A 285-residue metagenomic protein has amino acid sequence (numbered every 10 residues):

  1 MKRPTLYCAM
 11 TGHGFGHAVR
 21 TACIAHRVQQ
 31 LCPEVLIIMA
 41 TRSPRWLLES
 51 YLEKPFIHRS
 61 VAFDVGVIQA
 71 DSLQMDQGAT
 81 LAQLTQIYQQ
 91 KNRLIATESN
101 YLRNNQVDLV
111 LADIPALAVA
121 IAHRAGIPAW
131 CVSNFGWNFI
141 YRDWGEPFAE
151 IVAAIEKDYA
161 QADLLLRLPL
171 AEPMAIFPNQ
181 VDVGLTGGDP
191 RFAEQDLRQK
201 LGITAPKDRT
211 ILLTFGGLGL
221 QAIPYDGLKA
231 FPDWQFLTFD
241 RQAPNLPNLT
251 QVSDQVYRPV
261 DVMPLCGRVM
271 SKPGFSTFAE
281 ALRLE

Functional and structural regions predicted by a protein language model:
K2-G14: Nucleotide-activated donor-dependent transferases that construct or modify glycoconjugates
A18-Q29: Short amphipathic alpha-helix
A25, G188, F192-R268, F278: Donor-nucleotide binding loops and adjacent catalytic segments primarily of GT-B fold Leloir glycosyltransferases
Q30, E34-Q89: Conserved nucleotide-sugar phosphate-binding/catalytic loop shared by glycosyltransferases and other
T41-W46, I114-A116, R167-P173, G217 (+1 more regions): Short, polar loop motifs at secondary-structure junctions
T97-E156: Conserved nucleotide-sugar donor-interacting segment of glycosyltransferase catalytic cores, predominantly GT-B
L109-I114, R258-E285: A donor-sugar binding/catalytic signature common to diverse glycosyltransferases and related nucleotide-sugar
Y141-L220: A nucleotide-sugar donor-handling region in carbohydrate enzymes
